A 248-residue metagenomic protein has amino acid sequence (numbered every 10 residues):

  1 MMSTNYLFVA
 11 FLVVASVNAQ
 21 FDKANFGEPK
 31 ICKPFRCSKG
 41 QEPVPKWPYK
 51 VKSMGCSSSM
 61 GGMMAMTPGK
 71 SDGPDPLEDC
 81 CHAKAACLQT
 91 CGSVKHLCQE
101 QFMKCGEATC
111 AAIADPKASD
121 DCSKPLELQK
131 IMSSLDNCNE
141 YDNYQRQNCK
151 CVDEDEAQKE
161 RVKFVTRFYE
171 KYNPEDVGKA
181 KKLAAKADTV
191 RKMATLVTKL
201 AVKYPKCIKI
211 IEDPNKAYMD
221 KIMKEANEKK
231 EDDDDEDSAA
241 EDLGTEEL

Functional and structural regions predicted by a protein language model:
M2-S3, K224: Position-driven detector of the extreme protein N-terminus
S3-A19: Cleavable N-terminal signal peptides of Sec/SRP-targeted secreted and luminal proteins
N18-L248: Extended terminal accessory/targeting regions
